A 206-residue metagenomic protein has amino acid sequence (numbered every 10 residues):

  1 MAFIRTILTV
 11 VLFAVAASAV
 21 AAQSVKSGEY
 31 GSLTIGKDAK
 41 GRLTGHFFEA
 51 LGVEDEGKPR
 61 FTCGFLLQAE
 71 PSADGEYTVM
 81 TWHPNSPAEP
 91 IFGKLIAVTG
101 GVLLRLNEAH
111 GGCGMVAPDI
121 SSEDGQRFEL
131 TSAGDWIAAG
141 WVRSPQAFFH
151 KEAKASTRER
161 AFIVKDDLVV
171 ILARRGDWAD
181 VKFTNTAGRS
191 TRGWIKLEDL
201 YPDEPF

Functional and structural regions predicted by a protein language model:
M1-T6: Positively charged n-region of N-terminal signal peptides that target proteins for export
I7-A16: Bacterial N-terminal signal peptides
Q23-T99, R127-T131: Central antiparallel beta-sheet cores of small beta-barrel/beta-sandwich binding domains
H83-P145: Surface-exposed, polar helix/loop patches in the mature regions of secreted/periplasmic/lumenal proteins that form
I120-S156, F162-V164, L172-R175, N185 (+1 more regions): SH3-family beta-barrel domains
G176-D180: Short aromatic-glycine-enriched beta-strand elements
